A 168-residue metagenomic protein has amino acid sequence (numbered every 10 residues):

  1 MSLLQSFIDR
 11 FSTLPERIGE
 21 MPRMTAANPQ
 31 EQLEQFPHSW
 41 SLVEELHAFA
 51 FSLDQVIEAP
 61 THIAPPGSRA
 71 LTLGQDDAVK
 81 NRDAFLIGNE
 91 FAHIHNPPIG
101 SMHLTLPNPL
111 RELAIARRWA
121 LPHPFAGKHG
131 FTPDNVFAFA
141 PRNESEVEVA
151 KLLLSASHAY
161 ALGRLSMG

Functional and structural regions predicted by a protein language model:
M1-G168: Charge-dense, helix-prone N-terminal extensions
